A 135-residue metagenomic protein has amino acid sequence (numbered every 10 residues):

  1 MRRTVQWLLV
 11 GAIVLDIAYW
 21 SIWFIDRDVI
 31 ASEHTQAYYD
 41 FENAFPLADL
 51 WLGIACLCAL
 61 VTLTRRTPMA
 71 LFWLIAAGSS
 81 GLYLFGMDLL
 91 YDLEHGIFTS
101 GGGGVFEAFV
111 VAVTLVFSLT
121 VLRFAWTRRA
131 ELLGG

Functional and structural regions predicted by a protein language model:
M1-G135: Topology signature of small-to-medium multi-pass alpha-helical membrane proteins
